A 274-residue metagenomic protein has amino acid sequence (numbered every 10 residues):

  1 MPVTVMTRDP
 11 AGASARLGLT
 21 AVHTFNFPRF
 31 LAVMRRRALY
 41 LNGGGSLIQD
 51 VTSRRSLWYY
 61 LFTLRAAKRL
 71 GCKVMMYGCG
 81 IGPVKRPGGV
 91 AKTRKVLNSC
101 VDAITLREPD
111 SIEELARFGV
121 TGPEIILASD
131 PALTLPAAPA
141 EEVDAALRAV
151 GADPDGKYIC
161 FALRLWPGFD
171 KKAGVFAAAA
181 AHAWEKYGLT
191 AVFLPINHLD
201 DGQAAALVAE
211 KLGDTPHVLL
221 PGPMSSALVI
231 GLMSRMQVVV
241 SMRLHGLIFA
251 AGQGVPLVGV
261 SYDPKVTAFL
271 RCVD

Functional and structural regions predicted by a protein language model:
M1-D274: Active-site anion-handling motifs in enzyme catalytic cores
